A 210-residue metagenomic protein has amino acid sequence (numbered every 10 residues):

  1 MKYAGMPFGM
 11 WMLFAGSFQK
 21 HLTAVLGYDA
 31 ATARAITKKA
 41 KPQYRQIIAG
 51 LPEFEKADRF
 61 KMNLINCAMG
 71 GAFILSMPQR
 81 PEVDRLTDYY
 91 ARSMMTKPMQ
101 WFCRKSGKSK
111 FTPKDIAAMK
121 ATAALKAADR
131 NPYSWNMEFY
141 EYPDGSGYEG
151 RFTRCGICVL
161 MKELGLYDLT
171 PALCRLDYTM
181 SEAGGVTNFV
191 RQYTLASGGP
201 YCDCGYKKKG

Functional and structural regions predicted by a protein language model:
M1-M77: N-terminal, charged low-complexity regulatory/assembly segments
G27, P81-E82, L166, V186: Residue-level recognition of short, structured coil/turn motifs that connect secondary structure elements
I65-L164: Amphipathic interaction/junction segments at domain boundaries or subunit interfaces
A68, L176, G199: Short, well-structured alpha-helical interface segments that form or flank functional binding sites
N131, S197-G198: A short catalytic or substrate-binding loop motif that flags glycine-/basic-rich loops and adjacent residues that bind
E138-A196: Short, hydrophobic/π-rich interface segment
D144, K208-G210: Short acidic-glycine loop/turn motifs at beta-strand connectors
G198-K208: C-terminal edge-of-domain segments
